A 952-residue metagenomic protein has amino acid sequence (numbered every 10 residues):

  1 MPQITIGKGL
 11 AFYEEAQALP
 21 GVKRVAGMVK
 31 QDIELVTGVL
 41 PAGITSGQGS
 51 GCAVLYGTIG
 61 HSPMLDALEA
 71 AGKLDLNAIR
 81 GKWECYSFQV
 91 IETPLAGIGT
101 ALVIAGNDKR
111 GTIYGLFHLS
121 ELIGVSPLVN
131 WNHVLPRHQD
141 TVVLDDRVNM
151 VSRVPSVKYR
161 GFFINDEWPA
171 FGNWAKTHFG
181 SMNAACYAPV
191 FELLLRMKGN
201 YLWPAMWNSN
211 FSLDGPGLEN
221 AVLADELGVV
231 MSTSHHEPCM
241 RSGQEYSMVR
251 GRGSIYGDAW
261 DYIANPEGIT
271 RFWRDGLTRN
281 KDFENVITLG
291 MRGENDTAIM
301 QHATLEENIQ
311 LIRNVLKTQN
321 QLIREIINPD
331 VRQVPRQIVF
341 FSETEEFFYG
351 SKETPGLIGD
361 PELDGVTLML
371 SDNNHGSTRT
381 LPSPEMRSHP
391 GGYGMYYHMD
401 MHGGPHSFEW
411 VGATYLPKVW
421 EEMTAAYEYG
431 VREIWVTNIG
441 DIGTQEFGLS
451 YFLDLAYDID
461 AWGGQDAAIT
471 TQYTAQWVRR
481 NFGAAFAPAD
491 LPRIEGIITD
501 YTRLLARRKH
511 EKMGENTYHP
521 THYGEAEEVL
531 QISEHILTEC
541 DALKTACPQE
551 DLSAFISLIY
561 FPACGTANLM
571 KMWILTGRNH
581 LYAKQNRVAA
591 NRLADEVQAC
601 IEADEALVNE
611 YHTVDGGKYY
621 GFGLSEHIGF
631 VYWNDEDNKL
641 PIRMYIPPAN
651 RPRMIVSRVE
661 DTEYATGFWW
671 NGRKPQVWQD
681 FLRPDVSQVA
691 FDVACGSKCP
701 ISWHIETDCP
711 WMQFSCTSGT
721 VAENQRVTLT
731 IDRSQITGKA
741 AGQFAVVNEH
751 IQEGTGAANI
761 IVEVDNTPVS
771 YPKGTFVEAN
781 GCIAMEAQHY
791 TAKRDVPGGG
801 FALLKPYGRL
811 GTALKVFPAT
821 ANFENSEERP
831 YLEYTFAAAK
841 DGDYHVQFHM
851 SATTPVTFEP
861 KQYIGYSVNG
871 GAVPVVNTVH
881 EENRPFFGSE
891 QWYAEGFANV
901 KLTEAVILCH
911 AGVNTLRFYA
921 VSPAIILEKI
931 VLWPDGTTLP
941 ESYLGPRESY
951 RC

Functional and structural regions predicted by a protein language model:
M1-R153, K840: Contiguous, structured surface segment used for ligand recognition
T100-H133, G215-R241, E245-P266, D275-T278: Hydrophobic or amphipathic alpha-helical targeting/insertion segments
V103-G106, N165-A184, N200-S212, R250-G268 (+2 more regions): The substrate-binding groove and active-site-proximal loops of carbohydrate-active enzymes, especially glycoside
L128-G180, A185-M206, G391-G394, Y771-D795: An acidic-aromatic substrate-binding cleft motif
D140-D145, G215-L218, L223-E226, G253 (+3 more regions): Gly/Pro-rich turn-and-neighbor structural signature
L195, N200-W203, L213, L370-G376 (+1 more regions): Structured mid-domain segments that build the active-site/substrate or prosthetic-cofactor binding neighborhood
G524-D692, Q743-F744: Histidine-centered catalytic/metal-binding microenvironments
W670, Q676-W678, R683-C952: Extracytoplasmic
